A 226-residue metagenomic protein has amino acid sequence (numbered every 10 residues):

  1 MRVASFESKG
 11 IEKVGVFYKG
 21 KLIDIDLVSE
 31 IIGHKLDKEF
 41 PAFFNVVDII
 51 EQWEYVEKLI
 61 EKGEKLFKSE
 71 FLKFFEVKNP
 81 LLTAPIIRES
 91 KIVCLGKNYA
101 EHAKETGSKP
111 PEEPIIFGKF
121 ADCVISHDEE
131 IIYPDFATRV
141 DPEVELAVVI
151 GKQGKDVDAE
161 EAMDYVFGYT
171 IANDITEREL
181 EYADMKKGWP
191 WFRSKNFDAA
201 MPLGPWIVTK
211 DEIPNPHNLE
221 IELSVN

Functional and structural regions predicted by a protein language model:
M1-P114, E212-P214, E222: N-terminal non-catalytic cap/leader segment that marks the start of a structured domain
E89-N226: Glycine-enriched loop-and-adjacent helix/strand subsegments that border the catalytic/binding cleft of enzyme cores
